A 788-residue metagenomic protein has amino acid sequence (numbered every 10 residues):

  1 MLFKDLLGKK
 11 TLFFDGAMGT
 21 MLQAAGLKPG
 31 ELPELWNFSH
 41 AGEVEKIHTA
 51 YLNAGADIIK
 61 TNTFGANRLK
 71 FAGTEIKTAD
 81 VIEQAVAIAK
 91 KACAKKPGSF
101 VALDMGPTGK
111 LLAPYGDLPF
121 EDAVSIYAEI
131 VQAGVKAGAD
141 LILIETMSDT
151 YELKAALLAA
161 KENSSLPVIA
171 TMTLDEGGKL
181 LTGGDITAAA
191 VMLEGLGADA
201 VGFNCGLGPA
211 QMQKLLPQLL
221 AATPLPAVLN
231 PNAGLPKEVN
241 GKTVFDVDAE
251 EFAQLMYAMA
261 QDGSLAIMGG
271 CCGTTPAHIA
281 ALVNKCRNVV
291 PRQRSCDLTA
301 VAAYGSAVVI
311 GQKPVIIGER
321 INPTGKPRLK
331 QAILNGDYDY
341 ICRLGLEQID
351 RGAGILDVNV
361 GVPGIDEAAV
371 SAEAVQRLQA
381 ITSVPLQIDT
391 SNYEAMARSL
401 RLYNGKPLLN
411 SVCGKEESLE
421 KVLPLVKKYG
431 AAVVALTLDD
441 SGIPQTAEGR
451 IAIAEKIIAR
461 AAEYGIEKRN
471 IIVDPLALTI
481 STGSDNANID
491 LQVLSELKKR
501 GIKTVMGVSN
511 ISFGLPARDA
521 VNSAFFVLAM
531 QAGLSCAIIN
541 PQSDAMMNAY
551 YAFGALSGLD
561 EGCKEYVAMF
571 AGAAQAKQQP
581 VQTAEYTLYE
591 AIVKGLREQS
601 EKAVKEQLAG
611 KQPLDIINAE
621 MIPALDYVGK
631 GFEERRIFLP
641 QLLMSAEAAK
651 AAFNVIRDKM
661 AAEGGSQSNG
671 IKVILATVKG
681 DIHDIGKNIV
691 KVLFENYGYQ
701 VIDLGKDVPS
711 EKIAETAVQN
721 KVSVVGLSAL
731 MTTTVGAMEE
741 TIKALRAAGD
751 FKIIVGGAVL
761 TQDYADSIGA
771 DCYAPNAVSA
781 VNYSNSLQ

Functional and structural regions predicted by a protein language model:
M1-I472, L478-Q788: Domain-level signal for soluble alpha/beta catalytic cores
